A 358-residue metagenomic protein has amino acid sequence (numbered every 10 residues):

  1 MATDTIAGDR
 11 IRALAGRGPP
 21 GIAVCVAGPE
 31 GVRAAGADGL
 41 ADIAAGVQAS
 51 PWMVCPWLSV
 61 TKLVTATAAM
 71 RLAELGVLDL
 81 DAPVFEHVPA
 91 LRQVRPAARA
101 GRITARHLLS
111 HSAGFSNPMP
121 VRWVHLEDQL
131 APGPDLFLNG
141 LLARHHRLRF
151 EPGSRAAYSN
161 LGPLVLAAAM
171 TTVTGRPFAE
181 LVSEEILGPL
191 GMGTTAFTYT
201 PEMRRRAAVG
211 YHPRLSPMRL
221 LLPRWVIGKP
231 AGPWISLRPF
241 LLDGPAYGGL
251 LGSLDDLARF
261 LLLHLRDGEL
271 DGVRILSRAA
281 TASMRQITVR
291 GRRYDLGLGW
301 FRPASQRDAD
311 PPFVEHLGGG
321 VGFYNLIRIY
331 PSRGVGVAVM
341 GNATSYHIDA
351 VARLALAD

Functional and structural regions predicted by a protein language model:
A2-W57, V77, R144-H146: Short, conserved catalytic-motif segment at the N-terminal edge
I6-I11, V24, E30, V54-D81 (+2 more regions): Active-site SXXK
V32, P96-G319: Short, surface-exposed loop or secondary-structure junction motifs that flank catalytic or metal-binding residues
G36, E315-H316, Y324-A343: Short, well-ordered beta-strand elements
L40-D42, P83-R92, R122-E127: Short linear capping/connector segments at secondary-structure termini
A45-V47, N325-L326, H347-R353: A short, polar/proline- and glycine-enriched secondary-structure boundary/capping micro-motif
D79-P96, G188-L190: Short, glycine/proline-biased beta-turn/loop segments that scaffold the active-site neighborhood
S305, P311, V339-D358: Short, gly/Ser/Thr-rich active-site loops of penicillin-recognizing serine hydrolases
